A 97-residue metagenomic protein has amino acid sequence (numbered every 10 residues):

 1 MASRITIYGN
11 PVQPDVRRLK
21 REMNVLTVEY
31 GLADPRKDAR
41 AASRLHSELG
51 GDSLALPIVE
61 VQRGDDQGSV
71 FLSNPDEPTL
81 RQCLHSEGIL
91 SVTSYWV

Functional and structural regions predicted by a protein language model:
M1-G31: Local sequence-structure signature of Cys/Sec-based thiol-disulfide redox active-site neighborhoods
G9, P35, S73: Active-site-adjacent beta-strand anchor residues
D15, A41, T79-L80: Short phosphate-engaging motifs
R17-R21, R44, P75: Generic recognition of short, well-ordered alpha-helical segments
P35-L54, D65, C83-V92: Thioredoxin-like thiol-disulfide oxidoreductase module
P57-V59: Short acidic loop-to-beta-strand element that houses the catalytic metal-binding Asp/Glu of nuclease active sites
V61-W96: Non-catalytic, surface beta->alpha helical segment in thiol-disulfide oxidoreductase systems
